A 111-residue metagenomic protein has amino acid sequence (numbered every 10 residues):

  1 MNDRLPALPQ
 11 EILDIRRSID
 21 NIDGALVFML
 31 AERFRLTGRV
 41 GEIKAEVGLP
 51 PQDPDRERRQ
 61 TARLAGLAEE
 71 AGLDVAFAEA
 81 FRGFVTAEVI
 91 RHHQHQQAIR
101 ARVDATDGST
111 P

Functional and structural regions predicted by a protein language model:
M1-P111: Domain-level signature for soluble enzymes in the chorismate/prephenate branch of the shikimate pathway
